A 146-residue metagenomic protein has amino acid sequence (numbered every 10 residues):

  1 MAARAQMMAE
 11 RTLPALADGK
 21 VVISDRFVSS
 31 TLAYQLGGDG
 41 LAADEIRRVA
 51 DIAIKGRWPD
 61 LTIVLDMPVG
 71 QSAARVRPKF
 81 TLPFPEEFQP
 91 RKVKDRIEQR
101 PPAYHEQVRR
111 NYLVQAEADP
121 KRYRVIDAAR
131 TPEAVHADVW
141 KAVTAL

Functional and structural regions predicted by a protein language model:
M1-I54, D138: ATP-dependent small-molecule kinase phosphotransfer cores that center on conserved nucleotide phosphate-binding segments
A3, F27, M67-P68, R130-T131: Short beta->alpha linker loops
A5, D39, L65, A128-A129: Short beta->alpha junction loops/turns
S24-R26, K55-K79: Conserved phosphate-donor/acceptor-positioning beta-strand/loop module used by diverse small-molecule
L36, I52, T62, D95 (+1 more regions): Short, flexible active-site loop motifs that bind/organize anionic cofactors or intermediates
E45-R48, L61, Y104: Residue-level recognition of specific faces of alpha-helices
G70-L146: NTP-dependent small-molecule kinase module
